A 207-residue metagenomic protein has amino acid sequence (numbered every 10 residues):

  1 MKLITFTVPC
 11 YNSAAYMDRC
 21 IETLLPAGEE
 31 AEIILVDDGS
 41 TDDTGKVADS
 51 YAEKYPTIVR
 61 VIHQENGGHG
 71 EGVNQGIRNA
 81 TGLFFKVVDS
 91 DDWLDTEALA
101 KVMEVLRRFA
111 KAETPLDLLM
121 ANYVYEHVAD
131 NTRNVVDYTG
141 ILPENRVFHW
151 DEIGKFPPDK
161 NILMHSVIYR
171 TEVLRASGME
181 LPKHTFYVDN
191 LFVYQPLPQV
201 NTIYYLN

Functional and structural regions predicted by a protein language model:
K2-T5, E32, L191: Cell-envelope/extracellular polymer assembly enzymes that use nucleotide-activated donors
N12-P26: Short, well-formed alpha-helical segments that are part of the catalytic scaffolds of diverse glycosyltransferases
A15-D18, D42-Y51, H63, W93 (+1 more regions): Acidic helix N-cap motif at the loop->helix transition within catalytic regions of sugar-transfer enzymes
T23, D37-K46, G67-G68: A conserved acidic beta->alpha catalytic loop
E30-G39, R60-E65, D89-S90: Short beta-strand/loop segment that forms part of the nucleotide-sugar
Q64-A80: Glycine-rich, basic loop-to-helix element that forms the pyrophosphate-binding segment of sugar-nucleotide handling
H69, W93-L206: Donor-binding/catalytic cores of nucleotide-activated saccharide and glycerol-phosphate transferases/polymerases
F85: Short aromatic/hydrophobic "clamp" motif used to bind/position activated sugar donors
